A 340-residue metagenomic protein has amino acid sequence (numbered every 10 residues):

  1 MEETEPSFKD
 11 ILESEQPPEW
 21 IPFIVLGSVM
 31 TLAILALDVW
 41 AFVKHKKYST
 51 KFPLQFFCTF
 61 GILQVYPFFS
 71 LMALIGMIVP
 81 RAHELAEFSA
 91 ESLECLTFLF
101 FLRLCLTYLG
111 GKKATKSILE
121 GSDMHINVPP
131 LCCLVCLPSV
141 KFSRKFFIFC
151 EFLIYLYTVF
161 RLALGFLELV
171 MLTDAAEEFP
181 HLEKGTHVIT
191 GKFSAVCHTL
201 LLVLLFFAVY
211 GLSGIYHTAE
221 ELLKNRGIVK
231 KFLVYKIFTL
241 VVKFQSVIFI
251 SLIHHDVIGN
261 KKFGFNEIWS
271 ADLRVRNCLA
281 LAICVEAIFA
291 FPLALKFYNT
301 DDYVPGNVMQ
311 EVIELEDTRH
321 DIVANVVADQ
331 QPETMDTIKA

Functional and structural regions predicted by a protein language model:
M1-E2, T115-P138, Y303-A340: Non-transmembrane, juxtamembrane loop and terminal tail segments of multi-pass eukaryotic membrane proteins
M1-F23, C133-F149, F179-C197, N260-A280: Juxtamembrane membrane-interface segments at transmembrane-helix boundaries in membrane proteins
E3-C95, L99: Membrane-proximal first intracellular loop
P17, F23-I34, F57-A73, L153-G165 (+4 more regions): Alpha-helical transmembrane segments of multi-pass membrane proteins
D38-T50, A82-L85, F101-H125, S251-G259 (+1 more regions): Juxtamembrane interfacial secondary-structure elements that flank transmembrane helices in multi-pass membrane proteins
A82-S92, S194, R226-F232, S270: Non-cytosolic membrane-interface motifs at loop->transmembrane helix junctions
K116-T218: Generic multipass alpha-helical transmembrane bundles of integral membrane proteins
G211, Y216-Q330, A340: C-terminal transmembrane module of eukaryotic multi-pass membrane proteins
